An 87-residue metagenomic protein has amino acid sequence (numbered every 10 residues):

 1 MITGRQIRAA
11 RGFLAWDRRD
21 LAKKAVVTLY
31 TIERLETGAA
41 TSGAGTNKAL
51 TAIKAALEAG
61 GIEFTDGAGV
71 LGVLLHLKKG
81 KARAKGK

Functional and structural regions predicted by a protein language model:
M1-I2: A detector for short, charged/polar N-terminal pre-domain segments
I7-K23, A84: Short basic helix-loop element that most often maps to the first helix and adjoining turn of HTH DNA-binding modules
W16, V27, I62: Short glycine/serine/threonine/alanine-rich loop segments
D20, T31, A49-A52: Residues in the helix-turn-helix
V27-G45: Recognition helix of helix-turn-helix/homeodomain-like DNA-binding domains that insert into the DNA major groove
N47-F64: DNA major-groove recognition helix of helix-turn-helix/homeodomain DNA-binding modules
G61-K87: Helix-turn-helix/homeodomain-like alpha-helical modules used for DNA recognition and transcription-factor dimerization
